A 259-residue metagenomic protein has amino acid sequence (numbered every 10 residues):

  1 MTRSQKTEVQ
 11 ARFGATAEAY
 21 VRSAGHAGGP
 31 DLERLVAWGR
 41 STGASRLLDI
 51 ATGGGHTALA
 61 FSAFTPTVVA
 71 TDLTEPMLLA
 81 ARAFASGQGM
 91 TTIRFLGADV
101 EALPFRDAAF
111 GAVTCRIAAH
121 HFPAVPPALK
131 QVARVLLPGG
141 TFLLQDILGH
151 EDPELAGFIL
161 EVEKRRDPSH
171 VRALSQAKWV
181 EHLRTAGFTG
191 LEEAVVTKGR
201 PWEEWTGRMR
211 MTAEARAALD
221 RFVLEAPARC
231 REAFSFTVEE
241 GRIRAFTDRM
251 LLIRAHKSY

Functional and structural regions predicted by a protein language model:
M1-T42, H56-A60, M77-A80, G87-Q88 (+1 more regions): Conserved class I S-adenosyl-L-methionine
L48-A102: Class I SAM-dependent methyltransferase SAM/SAH-binding core
G54, G190-Y259: Conserved Class I S-adenosyl-L-methionine
E101-A112: A short acidic, Gly/Pro-enriched loop at the edge of an enzyme's catalytic core that lines a small-molecule cofactor
G111-A124: A short SAM/SAH-binding and catalytic strip from SAM-dependent methyltransferases
P126-T141: A short glycine-rich, Lys/Arg-flanked "PGG" loop and its adjoining helix->strand segment in the class I
L143-R165: Conserved class I S-adenosyl-L-methionine
R172-A186: Short alpha-helix
